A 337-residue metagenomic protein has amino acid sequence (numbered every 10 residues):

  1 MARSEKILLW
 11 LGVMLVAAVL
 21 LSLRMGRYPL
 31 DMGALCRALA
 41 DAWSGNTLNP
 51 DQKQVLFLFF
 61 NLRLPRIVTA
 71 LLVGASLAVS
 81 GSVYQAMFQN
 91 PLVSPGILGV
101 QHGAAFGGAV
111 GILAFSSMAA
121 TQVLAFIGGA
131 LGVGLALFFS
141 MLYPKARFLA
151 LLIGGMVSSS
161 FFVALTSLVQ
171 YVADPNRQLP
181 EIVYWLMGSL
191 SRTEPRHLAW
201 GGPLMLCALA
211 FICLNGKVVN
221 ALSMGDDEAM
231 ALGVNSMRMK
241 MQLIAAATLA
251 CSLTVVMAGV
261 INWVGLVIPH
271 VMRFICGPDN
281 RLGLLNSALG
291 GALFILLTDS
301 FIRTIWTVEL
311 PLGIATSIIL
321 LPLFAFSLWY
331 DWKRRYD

Functional and structural regions predicted by a protein language model:
M1-D337: Alpha-helical transmembrane segments in inner-membrane proteins
